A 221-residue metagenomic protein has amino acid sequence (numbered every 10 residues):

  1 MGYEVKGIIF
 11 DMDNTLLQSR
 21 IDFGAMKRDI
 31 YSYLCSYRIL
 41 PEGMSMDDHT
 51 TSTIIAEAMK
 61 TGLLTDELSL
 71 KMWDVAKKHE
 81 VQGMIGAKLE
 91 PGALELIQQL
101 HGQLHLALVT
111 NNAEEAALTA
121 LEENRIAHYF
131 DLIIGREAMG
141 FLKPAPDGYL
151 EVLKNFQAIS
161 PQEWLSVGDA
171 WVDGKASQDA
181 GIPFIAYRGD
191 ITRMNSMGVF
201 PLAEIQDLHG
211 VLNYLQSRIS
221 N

Functional and structural regions predicted by a protein language model:
M1-K6, Q98, E114, L118-N221: Asp-based, Mg2+/Mn2+-dependent phosphohydrolase catalytic module
M1-P91, E95-H101: N-terminal helical cap/lid subdomain that shapes the substrate entry/recognition surface in HAD-like hydrolases
Y33, Y37, Q103, N155-F156 (+1 more regions): Alpha-helical structural context
D66, Q103, N124-A127: Residues at alpha-helix boundaries and the short loops/turns that link adjacent helices
Q103-L104, G181: Glycine-centered short loops/turns at secondary-structure junctions
T110: Conserved phosphate-coupling serine/threonine residues in phosphotransfer and NTP-handling enzymes
